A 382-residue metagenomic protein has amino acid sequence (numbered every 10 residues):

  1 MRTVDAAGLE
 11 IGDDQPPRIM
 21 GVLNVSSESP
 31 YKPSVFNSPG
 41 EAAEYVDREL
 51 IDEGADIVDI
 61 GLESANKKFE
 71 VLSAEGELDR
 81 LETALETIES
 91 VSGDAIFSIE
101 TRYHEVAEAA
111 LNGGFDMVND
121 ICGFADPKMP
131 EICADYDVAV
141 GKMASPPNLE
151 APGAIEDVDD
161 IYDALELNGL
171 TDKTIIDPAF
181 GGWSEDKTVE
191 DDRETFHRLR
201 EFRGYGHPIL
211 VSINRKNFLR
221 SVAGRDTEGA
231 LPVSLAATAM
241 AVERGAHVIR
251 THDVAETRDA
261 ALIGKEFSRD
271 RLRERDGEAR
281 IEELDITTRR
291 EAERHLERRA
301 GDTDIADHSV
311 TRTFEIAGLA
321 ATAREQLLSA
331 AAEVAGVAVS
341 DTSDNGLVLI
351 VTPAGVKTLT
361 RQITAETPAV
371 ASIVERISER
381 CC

Functional and structural regions predicted by a protein language model:
M1-S26, R269-D307, T364, E375-C382: N-terminal amphipathic alpha-helix/helix-capping segment at the start of soluble metabolic enzymes
P16-V25, L50-L62: N-terminal glycine-rich anion-binding loops that anchor highly charged ligand groups
L23, L50, G54, V118 (+4 more regions): Conserved, mostly hydrophobic/aromatic
S29-E41, Y45, K67-T83, I96 (+6 more regions): Active-site-adjacent loop and "lid" segments of alpha/beta metabolic enzymes
A43, L50-I51, L111, E166 (+1 more regions): Non-catalytic positions within long, well-ordered alpha-helices that form the structural scaffold/packing of enzyme
I51, D56-D59, S98, M117-N119 (+5 more regions): Conserved beta-strand positions in the central sheet of alpha/beta enzyme cores
D304-A320: Short glycine-/aliphatic-rich beta-strand segments at the starts of folded cytosolic domains
V339-C382: C-terminal functional modules
